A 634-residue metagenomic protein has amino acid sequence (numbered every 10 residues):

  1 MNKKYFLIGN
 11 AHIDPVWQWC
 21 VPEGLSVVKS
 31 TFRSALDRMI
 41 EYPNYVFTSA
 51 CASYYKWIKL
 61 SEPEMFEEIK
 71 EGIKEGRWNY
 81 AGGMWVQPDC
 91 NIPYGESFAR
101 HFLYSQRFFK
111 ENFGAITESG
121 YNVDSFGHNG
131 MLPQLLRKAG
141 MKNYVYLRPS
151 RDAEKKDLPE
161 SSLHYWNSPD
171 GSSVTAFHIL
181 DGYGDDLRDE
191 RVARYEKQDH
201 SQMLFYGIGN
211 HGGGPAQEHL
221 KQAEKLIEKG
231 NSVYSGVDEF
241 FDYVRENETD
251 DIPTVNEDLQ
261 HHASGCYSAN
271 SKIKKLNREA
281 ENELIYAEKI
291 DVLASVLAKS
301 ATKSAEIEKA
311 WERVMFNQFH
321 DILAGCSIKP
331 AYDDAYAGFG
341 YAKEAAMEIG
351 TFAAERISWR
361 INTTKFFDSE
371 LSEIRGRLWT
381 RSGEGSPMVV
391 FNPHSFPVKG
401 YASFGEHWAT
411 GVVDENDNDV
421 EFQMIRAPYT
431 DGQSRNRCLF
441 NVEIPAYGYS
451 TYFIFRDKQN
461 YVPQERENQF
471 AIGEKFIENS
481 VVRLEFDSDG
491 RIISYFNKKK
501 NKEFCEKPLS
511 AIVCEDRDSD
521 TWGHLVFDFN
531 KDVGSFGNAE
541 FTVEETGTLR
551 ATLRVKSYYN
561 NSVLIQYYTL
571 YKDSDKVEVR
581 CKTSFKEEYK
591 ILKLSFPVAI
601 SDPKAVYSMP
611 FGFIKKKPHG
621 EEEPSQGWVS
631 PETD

Functional and structural regions predicted by a protein language model:
M1-R100, F109-E111, M141, D251-L259 (+4 more regions): N-terminal catalytic cores of secreted or lumenal carbohydrate-active enzymes
K4-D14, Q18, E160-W379, P393 (+2 more regions): Active-site and substrate-binding clefts of carbohydrate-active enzymes
A11-V27, A50-K59, G82-A99, G114-G127 (+4 more regions): The substrate-binding groove and active-site-proximal loops of carbohydrate-active enzymes, especially glycoside
S30-S34, L60-E75, H101-Y104, G130 (+2 more regions): Alpha-helical scaffolding within the catalytic cores of extracellular/periplasmic polymer-degrading hydrolases
C90-E111, I179-Y195, N530, G534 (+1 more regions): Alpha-helical scaffold elements lining the catalytic groove of polysaccharide deacetylases
A99-M131, L135-K138, E190-F205: CE4/NodB-like, metal-dependent polysaccharide N-deacetylase domain that modifies extracellular/periplasmic N-acetylated
K142-D186, Q469, E474-F476, N560 (+1 more regions): Loop-rich catalytic cores of soluble enzymes, especially ATP-dependent carboxylate-amine ligases and other
S304-E308, F316-S595, V606, H619: Catalytic and substrate-binding regions of extracellular carbohydrate-active enzymes, especially polysaccharide lyases
